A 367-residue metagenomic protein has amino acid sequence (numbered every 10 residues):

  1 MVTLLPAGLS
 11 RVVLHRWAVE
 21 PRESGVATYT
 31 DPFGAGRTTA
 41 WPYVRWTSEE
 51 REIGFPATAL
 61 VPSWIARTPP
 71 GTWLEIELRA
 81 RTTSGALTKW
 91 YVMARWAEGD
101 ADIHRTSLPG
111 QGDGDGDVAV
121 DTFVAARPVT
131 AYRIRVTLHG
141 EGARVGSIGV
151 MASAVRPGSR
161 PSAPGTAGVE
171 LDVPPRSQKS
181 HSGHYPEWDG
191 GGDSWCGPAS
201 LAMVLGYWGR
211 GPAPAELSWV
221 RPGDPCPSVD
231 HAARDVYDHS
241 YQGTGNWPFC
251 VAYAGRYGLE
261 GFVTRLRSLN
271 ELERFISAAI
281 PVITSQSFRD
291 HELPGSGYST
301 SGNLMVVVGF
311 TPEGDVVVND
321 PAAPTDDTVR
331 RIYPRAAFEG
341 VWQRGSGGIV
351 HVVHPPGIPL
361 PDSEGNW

Functional and structural regions predicted by a protein language model:
L5-A35, T39, V44, E52-F55 (+8 more regions): Noncatalytic regulatory segments and standalone regulatory/sensor domains
L14, T39-Y43, W219-W367: Conserved active-site-adjacent core of cysteine acyl-enzyme catalytic domains
H15, T137-G243, F288, S363-W367: Active-site-adjacent structural segments surrounding the nucleophilic cysteine of cysteine proteases and isopeptidases
Y43-T47, A59-V61: Intrinsic-disorder/low-complexity, polar/charged segments enriched in Ser/Thr/Lys/Arg/Asp/Glu/Gln
F55-T68, I134-V136, F288: A short beta-strand element within beta-rich, extracytoplasmic domains of secreted/secretory-pathway proteins
T72, C196, N303: Histidine-centered active-site/metal-ligand motif
G116-A119: N-terminal soluble domains immediately following signal/targeting peptides that reside in extracytoplasmic
